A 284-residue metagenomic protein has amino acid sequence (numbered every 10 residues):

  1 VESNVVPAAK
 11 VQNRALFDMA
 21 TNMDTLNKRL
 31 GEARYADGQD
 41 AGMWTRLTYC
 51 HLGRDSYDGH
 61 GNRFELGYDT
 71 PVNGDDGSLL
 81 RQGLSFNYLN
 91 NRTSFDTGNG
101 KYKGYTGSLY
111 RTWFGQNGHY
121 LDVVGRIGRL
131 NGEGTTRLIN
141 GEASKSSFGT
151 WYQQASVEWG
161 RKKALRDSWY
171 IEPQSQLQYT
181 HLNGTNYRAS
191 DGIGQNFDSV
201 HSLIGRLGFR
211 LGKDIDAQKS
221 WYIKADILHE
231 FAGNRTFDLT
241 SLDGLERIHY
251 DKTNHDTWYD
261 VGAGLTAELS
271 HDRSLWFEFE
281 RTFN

Functional and structural regions predicted by a protein language model:
E2-R166, Y170-I171, W276-T282: Outer membrane beta-barrel translocator domains of Type V secretion systems
V6-V11, D96-K101, N131-G149, H181-L203 (+1 more regions): Solvent-exposed, glycine/polar-rich loop segments of beta-barrel outer-membrane systems
R14-F17, T21-D24, K28, L177 (+3 more regions): Flexible, active-site-adjacent loop/turn segments at secondary-structure boundaries
L52-G53, N91-T93, H181, H229-N234 (+1 more regions): Flexible loop/turn segments at secondary-structure boundaries
F64-T70, L109-W113, A155-R161, S175-L177 (+3 more regions): Residues on the lipid-exposed face of transmembrane beta-strands in outer-membrane beta-barrel proteins
G74, Q195-N284: Outer membrane beta-barrel transmembrane domains
F86-Y88, I127, L177-Y179, A225-H229: Short, small-residue-rich loop/turn micro-motifs
I171, Q176-L182: Solvent-exposed flexible segments
